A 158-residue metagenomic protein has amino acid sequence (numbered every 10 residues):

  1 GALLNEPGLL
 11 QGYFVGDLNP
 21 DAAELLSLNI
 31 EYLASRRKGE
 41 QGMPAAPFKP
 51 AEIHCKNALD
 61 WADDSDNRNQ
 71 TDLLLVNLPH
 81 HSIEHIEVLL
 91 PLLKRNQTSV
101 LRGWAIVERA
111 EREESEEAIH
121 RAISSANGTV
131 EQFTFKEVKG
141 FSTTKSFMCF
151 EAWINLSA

Functional and structural regions predicted by a protein language model:
G1-L10: Conserved SAM-binding loop of SAM-dependent methyltransferases across substrates and taxa, primarily the Class I
L3-L4, L26, L89, I119: Hydrophobic packing residues within well-ordered alpha-helices of enzyme cores
L9, P47-K49, Q97, E131: Residue-level signal for beta-strand positions within conserved beta-sheet cores that form or flank
Q11-G12, V100: Residues at the starts of beta-strands that form the adenosine-phosphate
G12-D72, H81: S-adenosyl-L-methionine
N67-T71, H80-A158: C-terminal catalytic and target-recognition region of SAM-dependent MTase-like enzymes, primarily methyltransferases
L75: N-terminal Rossmann-like NAD(P) cofactor-binding module of classical short-chain dehydrogenase/reductase
